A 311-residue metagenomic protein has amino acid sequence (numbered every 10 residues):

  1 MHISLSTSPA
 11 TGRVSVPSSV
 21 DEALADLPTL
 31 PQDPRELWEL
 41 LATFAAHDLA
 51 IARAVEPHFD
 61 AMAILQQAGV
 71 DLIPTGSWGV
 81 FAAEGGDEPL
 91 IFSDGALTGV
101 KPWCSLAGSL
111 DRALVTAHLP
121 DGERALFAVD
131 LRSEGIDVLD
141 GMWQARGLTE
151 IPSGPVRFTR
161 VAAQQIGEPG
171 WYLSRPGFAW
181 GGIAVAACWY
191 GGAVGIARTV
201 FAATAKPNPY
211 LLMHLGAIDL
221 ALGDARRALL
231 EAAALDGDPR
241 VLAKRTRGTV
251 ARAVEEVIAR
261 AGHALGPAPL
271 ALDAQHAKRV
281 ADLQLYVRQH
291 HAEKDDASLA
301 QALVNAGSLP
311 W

Functional and structural regions predicted by a protein language model:
T7-R13, G223-D273: C-terminal helix-coil-helix/basic helical segment that borders enzyme active sites and/or dimer interfaces and provides
A10-L110: Glycine-rich flavin
G95-T98, V138, V156-T159: Generic recognition of long tandem-repeat/solenoid scaffolds
V100-S133: DPxDG-like acidic metal-binding loop motif
D121-G154, P176: Loop-rich catalytic cores of soluble enzymes, especially ATP-dependent carboxylate-amine ligases and other
W143-G223: Glycine-rich beta->alpha junctions and the first turn(s) of the following alpha-helix
G191, G216-G223, K244, G248-E255 (+1 more regions): Generic structural signal for well-ordered, non-transmembrane alpha-helical segments in soluble/cytosolic regions
A268-W311: Glycine-rich phosphate/cofactor-binding loops in nucleotide/flavin-utilizing enzymes
